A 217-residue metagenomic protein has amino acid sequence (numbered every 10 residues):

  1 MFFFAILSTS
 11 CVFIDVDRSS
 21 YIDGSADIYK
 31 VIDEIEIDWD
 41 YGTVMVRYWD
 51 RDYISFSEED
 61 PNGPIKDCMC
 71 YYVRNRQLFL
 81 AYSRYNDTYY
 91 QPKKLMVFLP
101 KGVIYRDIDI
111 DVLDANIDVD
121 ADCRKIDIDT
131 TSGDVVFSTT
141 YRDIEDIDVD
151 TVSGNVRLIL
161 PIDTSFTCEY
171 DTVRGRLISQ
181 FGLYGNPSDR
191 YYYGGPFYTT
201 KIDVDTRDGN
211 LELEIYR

Functional and structural regions predicted by a protein language model:
M1-T9: Sec-dependent bacterial lipoprotein signal peptides
S10-F56, P61-G63, N86-G102, I117 (+2 more regions): Short acidic/polar N-terminal linker immediately downstream of export determinants
V12, R74, V173: Catalytic cores of transferase enzymes with a strong primary signal for eukaryotic protein kinases
I22-S25, V135-R217: Short, surface-exposed interaction patches in beta-rich subdomains that mediate adhesion/assembly near membranes
D23-D27, T43-Y48, C68-M69, K94-K101 (+6 more regions): Short, T/G/N/S-enriched strand-turn elements that build extracellular solenoid repeat scaffolds
D33-D40, S55-E59, Q77-A81, R106-L113 (+4 more regions): Well-ordered beta-strand segments characteristic of repetitive beta-sheet solenoids
K66-K93: Mid-chain, structured segments of secreted extracytoplasmic proteins
